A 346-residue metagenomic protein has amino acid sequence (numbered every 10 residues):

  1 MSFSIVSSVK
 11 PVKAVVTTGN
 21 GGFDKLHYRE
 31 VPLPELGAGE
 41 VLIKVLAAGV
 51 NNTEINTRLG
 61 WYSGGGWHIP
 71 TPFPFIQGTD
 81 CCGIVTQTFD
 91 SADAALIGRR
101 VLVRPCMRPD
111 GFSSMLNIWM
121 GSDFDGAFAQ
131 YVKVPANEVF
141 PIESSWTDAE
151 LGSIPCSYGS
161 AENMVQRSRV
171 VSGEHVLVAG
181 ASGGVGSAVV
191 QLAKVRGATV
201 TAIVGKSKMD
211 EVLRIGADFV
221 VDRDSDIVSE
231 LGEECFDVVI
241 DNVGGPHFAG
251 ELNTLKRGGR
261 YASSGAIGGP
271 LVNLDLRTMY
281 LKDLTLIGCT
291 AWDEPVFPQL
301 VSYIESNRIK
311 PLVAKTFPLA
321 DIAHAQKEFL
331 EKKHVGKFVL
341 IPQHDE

Functional and structural regions predicted by a protein language model:
S2-V12, E294-E346: C-terminal hydrophobic helical "lid"/dimerization subdomain of Rossmann-like NAD(P)H-dependent oxidoreductases
P32-G49, Y62-R108, D125: Glycine-rich beta-strand-centered segment in the early N-terminal region that forms part of a ligand/cofactor-binding
A95-L96, V170, L255: Short, well-ordered loop/turn sites that connect or cap secondary structure elements
R104-G180: NAD(P)H dinucleotide-binding glycine-rich loop of Rossmann-like/cofactor-binding domains, especially the beta1-alpha1
L116-W119, V204, V243-L312, I341-E346: Glycine-rich phosphate-binding loop and adjacent beta-alpha segment of Rossmann(oid) nucleotide-cofactor-binding
S160, G184-V185, P246: Hydrophobic/small residue at the entry helix of a nucleotide-binding pocket
V178, K194-H247: Adenosine-nucleotide cofactor-binding segment
S182, V190: N-terminal Rossmann NAD(P)H-binding glycine-rich loop of SDR-like oxidoreductase domains
